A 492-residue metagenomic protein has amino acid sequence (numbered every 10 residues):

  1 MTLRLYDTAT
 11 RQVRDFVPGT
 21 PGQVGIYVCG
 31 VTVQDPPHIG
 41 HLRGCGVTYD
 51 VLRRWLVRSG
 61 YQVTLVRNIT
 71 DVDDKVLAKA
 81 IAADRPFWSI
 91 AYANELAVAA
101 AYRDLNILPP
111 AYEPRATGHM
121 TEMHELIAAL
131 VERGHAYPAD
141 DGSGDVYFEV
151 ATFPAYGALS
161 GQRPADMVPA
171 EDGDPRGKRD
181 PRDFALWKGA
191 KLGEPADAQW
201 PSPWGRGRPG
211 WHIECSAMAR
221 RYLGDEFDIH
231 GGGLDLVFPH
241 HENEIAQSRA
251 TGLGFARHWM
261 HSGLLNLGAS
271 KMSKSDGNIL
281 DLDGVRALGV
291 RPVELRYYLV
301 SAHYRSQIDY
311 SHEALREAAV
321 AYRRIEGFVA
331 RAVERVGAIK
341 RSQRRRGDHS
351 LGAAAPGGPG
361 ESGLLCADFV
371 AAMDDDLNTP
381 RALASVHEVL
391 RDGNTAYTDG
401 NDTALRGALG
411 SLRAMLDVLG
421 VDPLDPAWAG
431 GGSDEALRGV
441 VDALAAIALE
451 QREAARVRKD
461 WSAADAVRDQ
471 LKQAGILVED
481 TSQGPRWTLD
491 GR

Functional and structural regions predicted by a protein language model:
M1-Q34, L42, D50-V51, T121-R335: Alpha-helical recognition segments enriched in aromatics with Gly/Pro capping that present substrate-recognition
T10-V13, G19-L108, W487: N-terminal, positively charged nucleic-acid-binding surface of large information/translation enzymes
Q62-T64, G134-D141, L477-E479: Short, well-structured beta-strand/strand-turn elements
I69-D74, E95-V98, L108-M123, D140-T152: Short, glycine/charge-rich beta-strand/loop segments that flank catalytic centers and engage negatively charged groups
A80-F87, A111-T117, G205, G233-L234: The substrate-binding groove and active-site-proximal loops of carbohydrate-active enzymes, especially glycoside
K271, I279-R492: Structural preference for alpha-helix termini/caps and helix-kink/transition segments
